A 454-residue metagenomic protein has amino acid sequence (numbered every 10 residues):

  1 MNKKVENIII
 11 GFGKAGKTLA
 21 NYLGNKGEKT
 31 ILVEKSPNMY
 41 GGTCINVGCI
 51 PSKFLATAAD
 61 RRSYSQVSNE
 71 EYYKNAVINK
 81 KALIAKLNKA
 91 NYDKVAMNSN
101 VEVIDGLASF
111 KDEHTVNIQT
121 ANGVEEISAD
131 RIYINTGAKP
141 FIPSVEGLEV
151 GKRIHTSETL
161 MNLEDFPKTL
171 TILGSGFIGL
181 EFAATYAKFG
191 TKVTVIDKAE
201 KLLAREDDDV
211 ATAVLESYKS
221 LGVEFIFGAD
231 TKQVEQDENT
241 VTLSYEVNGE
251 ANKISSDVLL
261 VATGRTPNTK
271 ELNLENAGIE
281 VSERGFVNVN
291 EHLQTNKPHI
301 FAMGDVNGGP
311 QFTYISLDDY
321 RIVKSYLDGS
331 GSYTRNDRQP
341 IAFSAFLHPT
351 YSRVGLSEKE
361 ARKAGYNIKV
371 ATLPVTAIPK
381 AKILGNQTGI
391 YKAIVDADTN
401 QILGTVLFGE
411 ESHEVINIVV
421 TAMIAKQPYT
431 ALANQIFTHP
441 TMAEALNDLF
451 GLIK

Functional and structural regions predicted by a protein language model:
N2-G13, F166-G176: Beta1/beta-strand and adjacent pyrophosphate-binding region of the FAD-binding site in flavoprotein oxidoreductases
N2-V5, Y22-E28, E34-F166, T194 (+6 more regions): Glycine-rich flavin
I8-I10, A108, I127-G137, L173 (+3 more regions): Short hydrophobic core segments
I8-N38, T43, I50, F54-L55 (+4 more regions): Flexible, glycine-rich terminal cap/loop adjacent to redox cofactors in electron-transfer oxidoreductases
G16, G176-G179, S316: Catalytic nucleophile loop
C49, T136-K192, I196, E224-F225 (+2 more regions): Glycine-rich dinucleotide-binding loop and its adjacent helix/turn
V150-F166, K253-S330: FAD-site-proximal beta/loop scaffold in flavoenzymes
D237, E271, G278-E280, I383-T388: Short loop/turn motifs at secondary-structure junctions and domain boundaries
